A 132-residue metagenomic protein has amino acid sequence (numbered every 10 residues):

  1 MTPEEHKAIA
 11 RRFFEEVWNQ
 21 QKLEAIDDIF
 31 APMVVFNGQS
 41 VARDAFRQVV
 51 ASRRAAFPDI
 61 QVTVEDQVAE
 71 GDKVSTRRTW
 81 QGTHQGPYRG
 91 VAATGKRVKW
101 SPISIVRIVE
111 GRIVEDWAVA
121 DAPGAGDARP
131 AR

Functional and structural regions predicted by a protein language model:
M1-R132: C-terminal and inter-domain tail/linker signature
